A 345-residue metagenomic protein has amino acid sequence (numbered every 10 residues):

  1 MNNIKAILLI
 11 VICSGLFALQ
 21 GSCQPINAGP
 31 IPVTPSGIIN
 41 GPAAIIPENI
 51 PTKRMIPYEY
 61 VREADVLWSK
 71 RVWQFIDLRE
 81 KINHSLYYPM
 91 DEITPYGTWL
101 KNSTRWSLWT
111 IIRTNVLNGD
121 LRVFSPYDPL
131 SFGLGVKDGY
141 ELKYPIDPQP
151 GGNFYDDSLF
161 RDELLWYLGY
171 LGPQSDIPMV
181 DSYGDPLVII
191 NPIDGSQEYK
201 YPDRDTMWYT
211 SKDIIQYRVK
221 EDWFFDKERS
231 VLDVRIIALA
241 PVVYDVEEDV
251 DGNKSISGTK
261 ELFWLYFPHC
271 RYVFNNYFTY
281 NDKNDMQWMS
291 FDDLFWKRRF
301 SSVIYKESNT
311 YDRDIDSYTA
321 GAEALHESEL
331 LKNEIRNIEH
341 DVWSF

Functional and structural regions predicted by a protein language model:
M1-P30: Bacterial Sec-dependent N-terminal signal peptides
Q24-K227, H269-F345: A domain-level signal for the mature, folded cores of soluble proteins
Q197-Y199, K254-L262: Tryptophan-centered short beta-strand motifs
K212-I214, V234-I236, K260-L262: Extracytoplasmic
K220, A240, Y266: Residues in well-ordered beta-strands of folded domains
D226-S257: Extended serine/threonine-enriched, polar tracts that run as long, contiguous segments within proteins
G258-Y272: A short, surface-exposed beta-strand/turn
